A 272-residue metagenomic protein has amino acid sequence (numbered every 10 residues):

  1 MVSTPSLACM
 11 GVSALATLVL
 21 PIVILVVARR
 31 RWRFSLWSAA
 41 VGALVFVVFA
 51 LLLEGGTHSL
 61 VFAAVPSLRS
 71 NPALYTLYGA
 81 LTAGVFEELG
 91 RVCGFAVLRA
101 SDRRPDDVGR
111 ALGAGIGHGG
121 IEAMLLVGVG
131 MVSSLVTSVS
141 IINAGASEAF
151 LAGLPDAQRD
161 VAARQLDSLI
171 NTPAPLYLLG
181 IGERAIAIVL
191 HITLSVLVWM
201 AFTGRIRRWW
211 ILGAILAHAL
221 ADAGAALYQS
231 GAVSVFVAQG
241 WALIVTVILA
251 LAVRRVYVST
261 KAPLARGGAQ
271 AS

Functional and structural regions predicted by a protein language model:
M1-S272: Hydrophobic alpha-helical segments at protein termini of multi-pass membrane proteins
